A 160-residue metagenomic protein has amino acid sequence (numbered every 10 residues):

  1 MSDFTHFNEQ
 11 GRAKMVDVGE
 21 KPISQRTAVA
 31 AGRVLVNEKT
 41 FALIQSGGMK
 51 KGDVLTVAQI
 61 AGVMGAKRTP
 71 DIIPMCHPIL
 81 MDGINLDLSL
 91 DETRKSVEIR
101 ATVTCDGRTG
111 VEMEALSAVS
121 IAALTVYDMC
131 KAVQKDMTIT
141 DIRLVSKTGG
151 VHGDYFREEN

Functional and structural regions predicted by a protein language model:
M1-L55, I60-H77, G83-N160: C-terminal binding/interaction regions
